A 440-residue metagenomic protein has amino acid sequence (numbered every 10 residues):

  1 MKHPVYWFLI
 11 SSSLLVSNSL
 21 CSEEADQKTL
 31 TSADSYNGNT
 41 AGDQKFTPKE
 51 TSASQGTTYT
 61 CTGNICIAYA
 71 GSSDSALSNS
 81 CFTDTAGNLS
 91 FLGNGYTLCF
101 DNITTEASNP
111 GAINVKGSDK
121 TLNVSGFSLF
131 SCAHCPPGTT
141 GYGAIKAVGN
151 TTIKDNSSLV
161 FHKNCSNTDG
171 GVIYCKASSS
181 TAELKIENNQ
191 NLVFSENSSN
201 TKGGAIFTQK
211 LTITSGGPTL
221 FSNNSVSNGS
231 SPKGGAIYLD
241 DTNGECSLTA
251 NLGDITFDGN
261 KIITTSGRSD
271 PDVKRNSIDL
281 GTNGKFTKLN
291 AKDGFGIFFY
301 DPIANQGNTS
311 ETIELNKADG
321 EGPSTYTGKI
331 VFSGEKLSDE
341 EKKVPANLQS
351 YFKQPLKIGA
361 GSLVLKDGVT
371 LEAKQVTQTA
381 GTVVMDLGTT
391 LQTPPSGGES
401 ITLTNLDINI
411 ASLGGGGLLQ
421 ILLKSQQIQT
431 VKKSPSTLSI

Functional and structural regions predicted by a protein language model:
M1-E23: Classical Sec-dependent N-terminal signal peptides that target proteins to the secretory pathway
K2, S22-E24, Y59, T83 (+8 more regions): N-terminal low-complexity, Ser/Thr/acidic repeat segments characteristic of secreted and surface-exposed proteins
E23-A41, T47: Boundary/junction segments of secreted and surface-exposed precursor proteins
N37-K45, T62-N88, C99-K116, C132-V148 (+9 more regions): Extracellular beta-strand/beta-solenoid scaffold signature
T57, S80, G87-L89, Y96 (+24 more regions): Small-residue (G/S/T/A) turn/hinge positions that recur once per unit in extracellular repeat modules
P302-N316, L348-I440: Extracellular beta-strand/loop-rich repeat segments of large surface/secreted proteins
